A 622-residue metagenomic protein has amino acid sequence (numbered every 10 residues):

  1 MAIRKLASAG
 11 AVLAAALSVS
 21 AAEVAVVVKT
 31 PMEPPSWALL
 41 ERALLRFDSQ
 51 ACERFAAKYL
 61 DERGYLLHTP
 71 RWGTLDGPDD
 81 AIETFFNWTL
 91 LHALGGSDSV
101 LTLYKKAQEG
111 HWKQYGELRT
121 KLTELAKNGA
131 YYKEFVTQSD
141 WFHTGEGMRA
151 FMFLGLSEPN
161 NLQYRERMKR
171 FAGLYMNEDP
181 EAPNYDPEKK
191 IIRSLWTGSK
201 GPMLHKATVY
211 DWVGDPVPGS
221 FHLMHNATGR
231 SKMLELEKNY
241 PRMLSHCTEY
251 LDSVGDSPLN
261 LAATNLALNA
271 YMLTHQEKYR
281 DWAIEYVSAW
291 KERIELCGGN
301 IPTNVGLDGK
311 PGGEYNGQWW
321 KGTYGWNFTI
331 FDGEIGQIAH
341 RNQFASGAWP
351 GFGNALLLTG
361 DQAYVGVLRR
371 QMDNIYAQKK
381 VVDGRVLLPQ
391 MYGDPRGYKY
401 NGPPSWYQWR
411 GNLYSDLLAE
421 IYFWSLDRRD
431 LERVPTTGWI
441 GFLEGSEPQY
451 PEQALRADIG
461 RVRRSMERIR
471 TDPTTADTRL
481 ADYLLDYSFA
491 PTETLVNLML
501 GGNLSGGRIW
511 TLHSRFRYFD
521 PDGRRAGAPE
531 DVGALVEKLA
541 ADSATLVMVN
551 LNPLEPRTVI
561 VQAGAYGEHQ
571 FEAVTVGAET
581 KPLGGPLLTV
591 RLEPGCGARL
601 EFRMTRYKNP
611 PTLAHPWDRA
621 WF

Functional and structural regions predicted by a protein language model:
M1-I3: N-terminal secretory signal peptides that target proteins for export/translocation
S8, P582-L583: Intrinsically disordered, low-complexity segments enriched in small/polar residues
S8-S18: Bacterial N-terminal signal peptides
A22-A578, G584-F622: Glycan-recognition and catalytic cores of secretory/periplasmic carbohydrate-active enzymes
